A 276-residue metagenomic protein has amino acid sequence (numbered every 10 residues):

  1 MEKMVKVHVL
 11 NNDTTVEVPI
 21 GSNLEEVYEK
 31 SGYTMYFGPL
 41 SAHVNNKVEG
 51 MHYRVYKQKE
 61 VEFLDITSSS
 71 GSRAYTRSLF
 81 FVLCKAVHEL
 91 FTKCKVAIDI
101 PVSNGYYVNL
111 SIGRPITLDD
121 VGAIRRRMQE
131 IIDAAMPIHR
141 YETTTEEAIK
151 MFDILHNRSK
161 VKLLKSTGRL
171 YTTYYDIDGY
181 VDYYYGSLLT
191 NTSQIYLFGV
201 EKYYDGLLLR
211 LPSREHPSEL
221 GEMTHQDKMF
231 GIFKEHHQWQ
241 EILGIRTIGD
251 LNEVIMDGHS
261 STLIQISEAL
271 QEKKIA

Functional and structural regions predicted by a protein language model:
M1-F80, C84-A86, F91-V102, G113 (+1 more regions): Ubiquitin-like/PB1-type beta-grasp interaction modules and other compact soluble beta-rich domains
G38, Y53-S72, K95-V102, Y107-K274: Auxiliary tRNA-acceptor-end handling modules of aminoacyl-tRNA synthetases
L83, K273-A276: Alpha-helical packing segments of well-folded alpha/beta enzyme cores
